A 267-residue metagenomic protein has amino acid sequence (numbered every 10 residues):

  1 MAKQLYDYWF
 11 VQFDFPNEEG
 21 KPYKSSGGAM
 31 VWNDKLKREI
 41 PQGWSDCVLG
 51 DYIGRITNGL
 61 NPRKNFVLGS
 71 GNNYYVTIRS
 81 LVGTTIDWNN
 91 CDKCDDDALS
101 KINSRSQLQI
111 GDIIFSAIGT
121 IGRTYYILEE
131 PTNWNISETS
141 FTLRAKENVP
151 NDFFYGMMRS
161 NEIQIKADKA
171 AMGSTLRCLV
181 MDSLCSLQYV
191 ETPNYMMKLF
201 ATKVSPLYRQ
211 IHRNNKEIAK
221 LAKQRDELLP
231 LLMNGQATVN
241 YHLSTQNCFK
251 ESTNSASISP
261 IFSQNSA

Functional and structural regions predicted by a protein language model:
M1-Y8, G27-L60, V190, N194-L199 (+3 more regions): Non-catalytic DNA-recognition/assembly elements of restriction-modification systems
F15: Regulatory/sensor and coupling segments of signal-transduction and defense proteins
E18-K21, S25, W32-K37, Q42-D87 (+3 more regions): Low-complexity, Lys/Gly-biased intrinsically disordered segments
N73, E138, L184-S186, Q224-D226 (+1 more regions): Active-site lining segments that contact anionic ligands and/or coordinate catalytic metals
T77-I78, C94-I163, D168-C185: A short beta-sheet element
